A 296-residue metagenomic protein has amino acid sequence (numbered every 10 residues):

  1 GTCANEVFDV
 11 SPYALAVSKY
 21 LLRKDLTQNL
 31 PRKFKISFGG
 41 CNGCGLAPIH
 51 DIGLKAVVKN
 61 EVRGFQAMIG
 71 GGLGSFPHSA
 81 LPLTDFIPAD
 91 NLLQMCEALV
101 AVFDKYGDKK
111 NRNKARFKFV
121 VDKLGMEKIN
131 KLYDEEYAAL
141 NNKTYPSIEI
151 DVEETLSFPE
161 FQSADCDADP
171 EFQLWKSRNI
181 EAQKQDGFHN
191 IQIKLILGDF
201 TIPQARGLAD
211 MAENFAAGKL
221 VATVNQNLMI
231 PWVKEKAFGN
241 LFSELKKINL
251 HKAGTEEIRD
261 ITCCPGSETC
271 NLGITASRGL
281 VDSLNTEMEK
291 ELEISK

Functional and structural regions predicted by a protein language model:
G1-K296: Peripheral terminal and linker regions in Fe-S/redox and tRNA-modifying enzymes
